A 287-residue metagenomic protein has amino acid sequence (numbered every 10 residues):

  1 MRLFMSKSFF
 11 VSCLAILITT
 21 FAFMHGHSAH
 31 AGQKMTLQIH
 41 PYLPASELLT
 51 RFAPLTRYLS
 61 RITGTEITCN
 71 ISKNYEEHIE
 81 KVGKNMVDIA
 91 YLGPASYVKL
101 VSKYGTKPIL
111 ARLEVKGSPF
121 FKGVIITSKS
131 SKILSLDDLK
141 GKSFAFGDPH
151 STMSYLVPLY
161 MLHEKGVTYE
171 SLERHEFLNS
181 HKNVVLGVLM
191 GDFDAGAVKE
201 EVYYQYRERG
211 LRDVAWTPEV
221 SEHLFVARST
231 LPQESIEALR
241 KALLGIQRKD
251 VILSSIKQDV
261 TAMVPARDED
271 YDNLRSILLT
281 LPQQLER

Functional and structural regions predicted by a protein language model:
V11-A22: Bacterial N-terminal signal peptides
M24-A31: Boundary at the C-terminal end of the N-terminal hydrophobic targeting segment
G32-V98: Extracytoplasmic small-molecule ligand-binding "clamshell" domains of the periplasmic binding protein/Venus flytrap
M35-Y42, L48, D137-S154: Short loop->beta-strand "edge-of-pocket" segments that line small-molecule binding or catalytic clefts across diverse
T36-A45, V115-V124, R207-Q247, L253-S254 (+1 more regions): Periplasmic-binding protein-like
E76-A90, K103-Y104, D137, S180-F193: Short helices/loops that flank or line small-molecule/ion binding pockets
L92, A111, A197-V198: Short beta-strand and adjacent tight-turn residues that come in two discontinuous sequence segments and form the edges
S131, K140-E234: Pocket-lining segment of extracytoplasmic ligand-binding domains
